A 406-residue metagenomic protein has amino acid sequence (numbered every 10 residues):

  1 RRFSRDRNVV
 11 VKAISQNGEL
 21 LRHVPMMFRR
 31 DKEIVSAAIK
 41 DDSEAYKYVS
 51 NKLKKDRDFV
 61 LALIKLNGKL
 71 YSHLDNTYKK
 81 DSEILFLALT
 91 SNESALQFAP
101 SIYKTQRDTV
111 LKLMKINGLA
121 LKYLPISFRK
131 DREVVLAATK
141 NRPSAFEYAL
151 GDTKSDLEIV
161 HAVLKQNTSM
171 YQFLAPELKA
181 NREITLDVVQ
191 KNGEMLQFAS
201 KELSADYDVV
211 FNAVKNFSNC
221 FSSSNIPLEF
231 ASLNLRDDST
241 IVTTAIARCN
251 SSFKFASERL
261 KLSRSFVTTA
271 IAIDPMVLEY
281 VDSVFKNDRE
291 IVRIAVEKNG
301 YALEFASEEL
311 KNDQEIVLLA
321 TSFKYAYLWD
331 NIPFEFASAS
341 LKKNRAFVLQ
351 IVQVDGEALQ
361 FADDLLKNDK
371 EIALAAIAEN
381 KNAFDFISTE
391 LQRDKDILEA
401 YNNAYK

Functional and structural regions predicted by a protein language model:
R1-K406: Non-catalytic tandem-repeat scaffold regions and their flanking low-complexity/translocation tails
